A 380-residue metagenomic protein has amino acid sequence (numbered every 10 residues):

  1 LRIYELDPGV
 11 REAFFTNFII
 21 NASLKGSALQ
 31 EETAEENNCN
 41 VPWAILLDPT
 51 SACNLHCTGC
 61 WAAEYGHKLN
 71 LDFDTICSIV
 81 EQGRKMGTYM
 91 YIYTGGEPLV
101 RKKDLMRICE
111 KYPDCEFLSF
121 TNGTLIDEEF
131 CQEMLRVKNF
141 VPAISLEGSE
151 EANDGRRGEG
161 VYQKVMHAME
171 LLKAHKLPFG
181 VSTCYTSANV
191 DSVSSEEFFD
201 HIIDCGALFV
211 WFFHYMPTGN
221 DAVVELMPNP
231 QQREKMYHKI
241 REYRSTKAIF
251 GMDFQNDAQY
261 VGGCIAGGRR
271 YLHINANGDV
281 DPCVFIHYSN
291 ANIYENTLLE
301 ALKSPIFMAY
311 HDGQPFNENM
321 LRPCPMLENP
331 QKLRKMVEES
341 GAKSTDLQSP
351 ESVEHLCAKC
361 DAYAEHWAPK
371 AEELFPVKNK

Functional and structural regions predicted by a protein language model:
L1-E129, V137: Conserved alpha-helical substructure of the radical SAM core
N21-P42, M252, A258, N292-M308: Short, charged low-complexity linear segments at domain edges
C53, C57-C60, C264, G278 (+2 more regions): Short cysteine clusters
A63-H67, S149-A152, P217-N220: A short, flexible beta-alpha/helix-coil linker loop
I76-Y93, R101-F213: Radical SAM/AdoMet-radical enzyme domain recognition
D154-G267, A276-N277, D281, F285-I293: Radical SAM enzyme [4Fe-4S]-AdoMet core and its adjacent flexible, acidic and glycine-rich loops/tails across
F285-K380: Flexible mid-to-C-terminal extensions adjoining Fe-S/redox cofactors in radical SAM and related proteins
